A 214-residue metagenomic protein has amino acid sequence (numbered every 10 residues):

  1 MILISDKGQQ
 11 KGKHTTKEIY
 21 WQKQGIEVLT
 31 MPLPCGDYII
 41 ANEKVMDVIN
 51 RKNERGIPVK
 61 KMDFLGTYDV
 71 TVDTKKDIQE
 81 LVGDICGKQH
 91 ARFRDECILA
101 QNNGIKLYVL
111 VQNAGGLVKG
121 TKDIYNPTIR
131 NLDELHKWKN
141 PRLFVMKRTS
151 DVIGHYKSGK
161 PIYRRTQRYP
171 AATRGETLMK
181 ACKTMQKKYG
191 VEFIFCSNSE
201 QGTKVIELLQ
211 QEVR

Functional and structural regions predicted by a protein language model:
M1-G66, E80-R214: Non-catalytic C-terminal interaction segments of nucleic acid-processing enzymes
V70-K76: Conserved catalytic cores of phosphodiester-cleaving nucleases, focusing on short active-site segments
